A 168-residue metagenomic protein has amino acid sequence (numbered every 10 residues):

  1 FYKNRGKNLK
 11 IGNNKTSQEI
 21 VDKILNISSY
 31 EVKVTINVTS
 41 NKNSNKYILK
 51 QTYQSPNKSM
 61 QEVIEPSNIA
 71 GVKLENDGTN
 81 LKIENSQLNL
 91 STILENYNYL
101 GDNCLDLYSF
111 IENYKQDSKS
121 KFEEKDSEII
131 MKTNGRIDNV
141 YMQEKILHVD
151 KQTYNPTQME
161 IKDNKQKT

Functional and structural regions predicted by a protein language model:
F1-K58: N-terminal leader/targeting segments and the immediate start of mature chains
N26-S29, T52-S59, E75-N80, K125-D126 (+1 more regions): Short, solvent-exposed coil/turn segments at beta-strand boundaries
E31-V34, Q61, N76, E144 (+1 more regions): Extended beta-sheet lipid-handling architectures
K33-T39, I64, K132-R136: Generic short beta-strand segments
N45-K50, A70-L74, Q143-I146, K165-T168: A structural detector for short beta-strand units
K50-L105: An acidic-aromatic
F110-K121, T168: A short, amphipathic edge element
F122-T168: Gly/Pro-enriched, hydrophobic low-complexity segments that function as extracytoplasmic propeptides/linkers
